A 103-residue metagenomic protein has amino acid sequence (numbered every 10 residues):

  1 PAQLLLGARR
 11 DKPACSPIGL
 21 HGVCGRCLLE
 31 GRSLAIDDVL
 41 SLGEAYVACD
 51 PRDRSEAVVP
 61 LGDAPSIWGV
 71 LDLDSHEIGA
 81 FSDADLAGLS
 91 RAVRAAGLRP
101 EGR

Functional and structural regions predicted by a protein language model:
P1-A14, R91-R103: Intrinsically disordered, low-complexity terminal regulatory regions
Q3-P51: Regulatory sensory and allosteric helical modules in signal-transduction proteins and certain transcription factors
G31, I36-D37, D63-A64, L89 (+2 more regions): Hydrophobic, well-ordered secondary-structure segments that either form specific early membrane-associated helices used
A35, P60, D72: Conserved beta-strand segments that form the floor/walls of ligand-binding pockets within enzyme and binding domains
I36-D37, E56, D83: Thr-Gly-centered strand-to-loop micro-motif
S55-D63: A short, aliphatic-rich beta-strand micro-motif
I67: Glycine-rich acetyl-CoA-binding "A-motif" of GNAT/NAT acetyltransferases
L71, S75-R103: Juxtadomain coupling helices with adjacent low-complexity linkers
